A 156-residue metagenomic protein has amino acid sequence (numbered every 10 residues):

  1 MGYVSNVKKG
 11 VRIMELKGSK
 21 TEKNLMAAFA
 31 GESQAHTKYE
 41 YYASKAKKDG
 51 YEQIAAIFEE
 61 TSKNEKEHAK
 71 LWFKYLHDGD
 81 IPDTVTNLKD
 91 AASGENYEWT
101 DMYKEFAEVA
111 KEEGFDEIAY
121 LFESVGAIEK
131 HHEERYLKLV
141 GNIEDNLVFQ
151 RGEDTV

Functional and structural regions predicted by a protein language model:
G2-S5: Extreme N-terminal basic, low-complexity initiation segments that serve as generic localization/processing leaders
V7-V156: Non-heme di-metal
